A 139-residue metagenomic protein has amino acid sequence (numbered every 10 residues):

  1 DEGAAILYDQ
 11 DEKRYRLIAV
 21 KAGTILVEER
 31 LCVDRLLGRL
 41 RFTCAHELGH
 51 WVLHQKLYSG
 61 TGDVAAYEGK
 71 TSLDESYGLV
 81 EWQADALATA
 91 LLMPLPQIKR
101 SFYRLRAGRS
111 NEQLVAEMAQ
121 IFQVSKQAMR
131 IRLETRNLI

Functional and structural regions predicted by a protein language model:
D1-I139: Active-site hotspot residues in diverse enzymes, especially metal/ion-binding acidic/histidine motifs
